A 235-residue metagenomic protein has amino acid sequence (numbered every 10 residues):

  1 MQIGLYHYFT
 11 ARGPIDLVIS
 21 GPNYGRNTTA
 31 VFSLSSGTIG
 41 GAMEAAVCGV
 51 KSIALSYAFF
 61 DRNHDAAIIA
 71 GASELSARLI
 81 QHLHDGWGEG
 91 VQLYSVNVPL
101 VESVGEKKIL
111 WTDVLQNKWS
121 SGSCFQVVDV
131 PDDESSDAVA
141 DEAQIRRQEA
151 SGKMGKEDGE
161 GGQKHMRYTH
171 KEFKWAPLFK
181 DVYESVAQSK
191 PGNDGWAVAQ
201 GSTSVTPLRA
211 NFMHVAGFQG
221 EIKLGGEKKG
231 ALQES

Functional and structural regions predicted by a protein language model:
Q2-A11, M43-E44: Acidic, metal/ion-coordinating pockets
H7-Y8, G25, G49, L79-W87 (+2 more regions): Change "in soluble alpha/beta enzymes" to "in soluble alpha/beta proteins
N27-S36: Glycine/threonine-rich flexible loop motifs
A42-G71: Glycine-rich phosphate/pyrophosphate-binding loops and their adjacent beta-strand/loop elements at enzyme active sites
A66, L83-S235: C-terminal accessory domains and tails appended to enzymatic cores
A72-L79: Glycine- and Gly-Pro-enriched alpha-helical subdomains that act as flexible, kink-prone "lid/hinge" or packing modules
